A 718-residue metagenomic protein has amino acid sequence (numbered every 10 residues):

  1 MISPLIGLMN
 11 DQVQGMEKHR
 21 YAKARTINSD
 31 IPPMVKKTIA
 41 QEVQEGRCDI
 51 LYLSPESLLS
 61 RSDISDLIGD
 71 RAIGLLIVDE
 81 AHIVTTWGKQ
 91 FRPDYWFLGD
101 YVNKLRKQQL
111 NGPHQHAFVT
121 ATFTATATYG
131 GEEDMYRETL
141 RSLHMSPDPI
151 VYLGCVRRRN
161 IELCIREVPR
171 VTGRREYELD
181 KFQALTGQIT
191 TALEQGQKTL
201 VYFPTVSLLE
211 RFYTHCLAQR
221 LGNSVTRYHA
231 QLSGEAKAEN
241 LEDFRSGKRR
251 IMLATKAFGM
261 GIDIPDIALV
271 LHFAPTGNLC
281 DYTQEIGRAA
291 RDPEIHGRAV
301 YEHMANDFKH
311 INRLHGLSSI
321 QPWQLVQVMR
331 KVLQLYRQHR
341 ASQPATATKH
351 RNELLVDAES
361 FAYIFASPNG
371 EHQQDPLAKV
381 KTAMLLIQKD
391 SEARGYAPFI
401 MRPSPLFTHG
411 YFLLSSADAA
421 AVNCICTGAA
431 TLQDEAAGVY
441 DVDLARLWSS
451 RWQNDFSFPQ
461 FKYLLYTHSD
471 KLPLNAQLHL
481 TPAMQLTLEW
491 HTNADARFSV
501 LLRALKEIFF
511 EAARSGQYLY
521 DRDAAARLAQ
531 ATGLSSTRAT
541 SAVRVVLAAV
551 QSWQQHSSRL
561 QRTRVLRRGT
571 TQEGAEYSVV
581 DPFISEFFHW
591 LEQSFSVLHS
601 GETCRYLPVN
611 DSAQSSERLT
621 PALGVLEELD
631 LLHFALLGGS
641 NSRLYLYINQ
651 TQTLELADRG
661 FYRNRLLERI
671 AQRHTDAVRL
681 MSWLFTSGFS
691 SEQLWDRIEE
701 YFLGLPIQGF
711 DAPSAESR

Functional and structural regions predicted by a protein language model:
M1-R20, A24-V35, S54-L59, A127-M135 (+1 more regions): Conserved Walker A/P-loop ATP-binding site and its immediately adjacent core in helicase/helicase-like ATPase domains
M9, L58-L59, I83-Q90, Y129-G131 (+3 more regions): Catalytic P-loop NTPase motifs of RecA-like helicase/translocase cores
N10, Q14, I31-L75, I83-K89: Conserved helix/coil segment N-terminal to the catalytic DExD/H
Y21-I31, P147-L153, L217-E235: Conserved RecA-like helicase motor-core motifs
G69, G74-L75, H82-L153: Post-DEXD/H (motif II) to motif III coupling segment of the RecA-like Helicase ATP-binding lobe
R158-L179: Inter-lobe coupling/hinge segments of SF2-like helicase ATPases
G173-Y177, G187, T191-F258, I262-R718: C-terminal helicase lobe
